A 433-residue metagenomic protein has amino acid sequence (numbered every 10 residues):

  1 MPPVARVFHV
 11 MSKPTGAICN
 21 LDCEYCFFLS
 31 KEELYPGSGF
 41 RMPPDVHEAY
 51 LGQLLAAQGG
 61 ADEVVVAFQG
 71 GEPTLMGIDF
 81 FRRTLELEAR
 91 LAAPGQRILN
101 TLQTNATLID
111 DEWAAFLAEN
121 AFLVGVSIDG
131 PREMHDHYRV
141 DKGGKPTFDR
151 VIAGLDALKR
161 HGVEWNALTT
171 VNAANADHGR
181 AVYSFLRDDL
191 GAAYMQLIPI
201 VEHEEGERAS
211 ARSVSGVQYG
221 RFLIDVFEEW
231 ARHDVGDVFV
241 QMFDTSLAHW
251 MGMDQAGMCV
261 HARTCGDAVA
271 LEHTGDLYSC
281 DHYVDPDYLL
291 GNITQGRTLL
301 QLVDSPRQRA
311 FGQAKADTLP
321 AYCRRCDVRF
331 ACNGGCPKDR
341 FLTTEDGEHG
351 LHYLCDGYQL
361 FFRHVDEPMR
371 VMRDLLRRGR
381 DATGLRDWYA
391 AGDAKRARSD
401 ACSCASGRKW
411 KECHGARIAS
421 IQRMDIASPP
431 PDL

Functional and structural regions predicted by a protein language model:
M1-S12, G60, D387-A394: N-terminal [4Fe-4S]-dependent radical SAM core
A5-D45, G415-A419: Canonical Radical SAM [4Fe-4S] cluster-binding loop centered on the CxxxCxxC motif and its immediate flanking residues
V10-K13, V65-G71, L99-T104, V240-F243: Extended hydrophobic secondary-structure segments that form protein cores and membrane-embedded regions
P14-D22, E72-L75, C265, C323-R325 (+2 more regions): Cysteine-centered iron-sulfur cluster-binding motifs in ferredoxin-type domains/subunits of redox enzymes
L51-A67, M76-I200, C413: Radical SAM/AdoMet-radical enzyme domain recognition
D141-D149, D156, R160-C265, A270-T274 (+1 more regions): Radical SAM enzyme [4Fe-4S]-AdoMet core and its adjacent flexible, acidic and glycine-rich loops/tails across
D244-L360: Accessory C-terminal segments flanking Radical SAM cores
T274-D276, D285, T318-R398, K409-L433: Radical SAM enzyme core and accessory elements
